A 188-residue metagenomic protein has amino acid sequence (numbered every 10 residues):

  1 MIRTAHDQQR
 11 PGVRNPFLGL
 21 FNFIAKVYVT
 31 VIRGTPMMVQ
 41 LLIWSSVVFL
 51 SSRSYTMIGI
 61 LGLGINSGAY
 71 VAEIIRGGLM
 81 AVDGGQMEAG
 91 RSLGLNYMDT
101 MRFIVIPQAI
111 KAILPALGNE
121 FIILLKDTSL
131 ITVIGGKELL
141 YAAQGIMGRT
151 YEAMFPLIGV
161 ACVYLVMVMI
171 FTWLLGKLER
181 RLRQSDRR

Functional and structural regions predicted by a protein language model:
M1-R188: Transmembrane alpha-helices and adjacent helix-loop boundaries
